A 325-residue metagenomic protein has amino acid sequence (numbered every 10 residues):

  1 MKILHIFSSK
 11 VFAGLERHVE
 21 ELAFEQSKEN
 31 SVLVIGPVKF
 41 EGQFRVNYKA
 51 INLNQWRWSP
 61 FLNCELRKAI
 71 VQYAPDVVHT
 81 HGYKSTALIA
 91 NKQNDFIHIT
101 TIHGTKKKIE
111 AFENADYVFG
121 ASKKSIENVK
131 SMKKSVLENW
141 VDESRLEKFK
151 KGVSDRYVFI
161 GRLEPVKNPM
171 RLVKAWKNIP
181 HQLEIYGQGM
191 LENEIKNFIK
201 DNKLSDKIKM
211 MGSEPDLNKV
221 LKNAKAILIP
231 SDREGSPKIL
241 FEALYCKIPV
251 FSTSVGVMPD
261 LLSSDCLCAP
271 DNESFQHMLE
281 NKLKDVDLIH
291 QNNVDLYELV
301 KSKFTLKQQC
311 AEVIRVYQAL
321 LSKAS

Functional and structural regions predicted by a protein language model:
H5-L62, L191: N-terminal strand-loop element at the rim of the active site of nucleotide-sugar-dependent glycosyltransferases
A13-E21, F159-N178, M190-K196, F241: A conserved mid-protein helix/loop that constitutes part of the nucleotide-sugar donor-binding site
L62, T80-T86, I102: Short His-centered aromatic/hydrophobic patch
A115-L146: Donor nucleotide-sugar binding/catalytic pocket of nucleotide-sugar-dependent glycosyltransferases
W140-R156, K219: Acidic anion/phosphate-binding donor-loop and adjacent secondary structure in glycosyltransferase catalytic cores
S213, D232: Aromatic "clamp/platform" in nucleotide-sugar-dependent glycosyltransferases that forms part of the donor/acceptor
P249-S252: Short hydrophobic beta-strand element within catalytic cores of glycosyltransferases and related nucleotide-activated
S264-E273, N281-D287: Conserved acidic donor-binding segment of nucleotide-sugar-dependent glycosyltransferases
